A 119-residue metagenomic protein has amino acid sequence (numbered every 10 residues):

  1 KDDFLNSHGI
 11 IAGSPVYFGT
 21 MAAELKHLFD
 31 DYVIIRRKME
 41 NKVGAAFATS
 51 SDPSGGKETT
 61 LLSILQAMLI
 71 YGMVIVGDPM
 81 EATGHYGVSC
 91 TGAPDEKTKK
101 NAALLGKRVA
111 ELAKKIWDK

Functional and structural regions predicted by a protein language model:
K1-M80: Helix-loop-strand module that forms the ligand-binding subsite of alpha/beta enzymes
N6, V74-K119: Glycine-rich phosphate/pyrophosphate-binding loop and the adjoining helix
